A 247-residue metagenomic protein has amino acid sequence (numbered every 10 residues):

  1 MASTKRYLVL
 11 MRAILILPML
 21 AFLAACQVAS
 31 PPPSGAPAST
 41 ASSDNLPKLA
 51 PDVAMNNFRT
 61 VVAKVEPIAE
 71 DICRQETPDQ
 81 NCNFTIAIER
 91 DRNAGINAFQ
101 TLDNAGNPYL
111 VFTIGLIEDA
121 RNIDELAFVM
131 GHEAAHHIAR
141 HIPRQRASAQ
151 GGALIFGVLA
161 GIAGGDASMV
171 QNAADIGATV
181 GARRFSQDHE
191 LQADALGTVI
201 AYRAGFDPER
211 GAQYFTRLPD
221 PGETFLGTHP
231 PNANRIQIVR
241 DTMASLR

Functional and structural regions predicted by a protein language model:
A2-L17: Bacterial N-terminal signal peptides that target proteins for export
F22-A25: C-terminal motif of bacterial Sec signal peptides marking the signal peptidase cleavage site
V28-Q150, A204, T224, L246: Peri-catalytic and regulatory segments of divalent metal-dependent proteins
R59, A63, D194-A195, Q237: Generic alpha-helical structural signal
M130, G177, G197, F215-P219: A general structural motif at alpha-helix termini
H141-N172, A212-F215: Post-HEXXH active-site segment of zinc metalloproteases
G164-G211: Metalloprotease/metallohydrolase-associated module, dominated by Zn2+-dependent proteases
S186, G205-R247: Long, well-structured alpha-helical subdomains associated with metal-dependent extracellular/ecto-lumenal hydrolases
